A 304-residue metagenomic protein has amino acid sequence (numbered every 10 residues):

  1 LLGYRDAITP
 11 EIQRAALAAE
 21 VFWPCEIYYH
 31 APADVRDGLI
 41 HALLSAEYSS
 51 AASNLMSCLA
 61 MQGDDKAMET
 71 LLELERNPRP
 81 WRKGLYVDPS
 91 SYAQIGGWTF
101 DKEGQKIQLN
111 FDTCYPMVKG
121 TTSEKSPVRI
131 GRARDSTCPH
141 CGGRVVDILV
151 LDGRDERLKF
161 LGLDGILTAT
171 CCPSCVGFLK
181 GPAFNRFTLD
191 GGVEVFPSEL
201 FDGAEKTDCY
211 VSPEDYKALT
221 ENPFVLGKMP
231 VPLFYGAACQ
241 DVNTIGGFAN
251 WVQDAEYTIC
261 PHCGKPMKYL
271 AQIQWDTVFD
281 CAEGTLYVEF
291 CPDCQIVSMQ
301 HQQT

Functional and structural regions predicted by a protein language model:
L1-T304: Preference for intrinsically disordered or flexible, low-complexity segments and adjacent hinge/connector residues
